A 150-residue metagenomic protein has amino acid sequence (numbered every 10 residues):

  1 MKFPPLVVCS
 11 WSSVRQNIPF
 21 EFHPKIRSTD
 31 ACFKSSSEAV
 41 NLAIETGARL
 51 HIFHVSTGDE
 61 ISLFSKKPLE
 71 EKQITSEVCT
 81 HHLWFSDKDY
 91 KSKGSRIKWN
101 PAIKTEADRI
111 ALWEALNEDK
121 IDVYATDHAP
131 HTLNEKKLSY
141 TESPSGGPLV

Functional and structural regions predicted by a protein language model:
M1-Y124: Histidine/acidic residue-rich metal-binding segments in metalloenzymes
C32, E142-V150: Gly/Ser/Thr-rich active-site loops/lids in small-molecule metabolic enzymes that frequently grip phosphoryl groups
F64-S65, K136-L138: Short amphipathic alpha-helical segments
I97-K98, L138-S145: Short beta-alpha connecting loops at secondary-structure transitions that line or flank enzyme active sites
D127: Short acidic-hydrophobic catalytic motif
